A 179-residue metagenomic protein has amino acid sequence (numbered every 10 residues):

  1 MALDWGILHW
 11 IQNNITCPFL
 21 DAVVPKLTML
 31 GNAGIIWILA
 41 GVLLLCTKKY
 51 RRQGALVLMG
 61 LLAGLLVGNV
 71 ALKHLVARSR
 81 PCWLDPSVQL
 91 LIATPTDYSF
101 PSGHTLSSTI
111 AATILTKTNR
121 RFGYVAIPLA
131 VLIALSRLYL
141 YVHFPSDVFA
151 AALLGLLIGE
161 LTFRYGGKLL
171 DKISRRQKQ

Functional and structural regions predicted by a protein language model:
M1-W37, N69-D97, R176-Q179: N-terminal transmembrane-helix/juxtamembrane module of multi-pass inner/ER membrane proteins
I15, C46-T47, L75-V76, Y165-G166: Helix-loop junctions at the membrane-solvent interface of multi-pass transporters, primarily the C-terminal
F19, K49-G54, T118-V125: Membrane-helix interface segments
W37-T47, S108-T113: Hydrophobic, aromatic-rich transmembrane alpha-helices and their immediate juxtamembrane boundary segments
A40-L66: Interfacial segments of alpha-helical transmembrane regions
L56-L65, N69, A151, G155 (+1 more regions): Alpha-helical transmembrane segments in multi-pass membrane proteins
M59-L75, Y124-R137: Small-polar-interrupted transmembrane alpha-helices in polytopic inner-membrane proteins
Q89-Q179: Membrane-embedded catalytic cores of phosphoryl/pyrophosphoryl-handling enzymes
